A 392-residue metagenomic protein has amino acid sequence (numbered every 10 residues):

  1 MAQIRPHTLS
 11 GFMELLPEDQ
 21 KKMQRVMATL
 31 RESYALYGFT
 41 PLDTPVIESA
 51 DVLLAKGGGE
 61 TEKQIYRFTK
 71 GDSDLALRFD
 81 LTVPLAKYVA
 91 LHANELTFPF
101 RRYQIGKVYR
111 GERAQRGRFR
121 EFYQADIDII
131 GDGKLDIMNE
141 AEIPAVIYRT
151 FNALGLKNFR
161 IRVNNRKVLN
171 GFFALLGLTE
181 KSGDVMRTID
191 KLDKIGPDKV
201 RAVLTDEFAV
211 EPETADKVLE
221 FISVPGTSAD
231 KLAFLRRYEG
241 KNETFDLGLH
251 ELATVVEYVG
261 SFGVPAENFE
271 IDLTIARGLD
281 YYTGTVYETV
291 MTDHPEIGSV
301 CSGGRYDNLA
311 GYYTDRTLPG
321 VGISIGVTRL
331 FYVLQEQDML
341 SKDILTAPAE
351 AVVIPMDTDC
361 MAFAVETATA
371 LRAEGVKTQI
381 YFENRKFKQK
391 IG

Functional and structural regions predicted by a protein language model:
M1-Q20, T69, T179-S182: Auxiliary tRNA-acceptor-end handling modules of aminoacyl-tRNA synthetases
D19-Y37, E48-S49, D72, T82-N94 (+3 more regions): Positively charged, Gly/Ser-enriched RNA/tRNA-binding surfaces
L42, V46-A76: Polyanion/phosphate-binding surface patch
L53-G57, F172, L334, I391-G392: Short secondary-structure transition/capping segments
K56-E60, L175-G177, T285-Y287: Short low-complexity, flexible loop/linker segments enriched in glycine and/or proline with clustered acidic
T61-D72, G177-T205, M291-D293: Acidic, His- and aromatic-enriched active-site or binding-groove loops in soluble protein domains that engage sugars
I161-F172, G177: Glycine-rich, mobile lid/loop segments that gate access to catalytic sites or pores
